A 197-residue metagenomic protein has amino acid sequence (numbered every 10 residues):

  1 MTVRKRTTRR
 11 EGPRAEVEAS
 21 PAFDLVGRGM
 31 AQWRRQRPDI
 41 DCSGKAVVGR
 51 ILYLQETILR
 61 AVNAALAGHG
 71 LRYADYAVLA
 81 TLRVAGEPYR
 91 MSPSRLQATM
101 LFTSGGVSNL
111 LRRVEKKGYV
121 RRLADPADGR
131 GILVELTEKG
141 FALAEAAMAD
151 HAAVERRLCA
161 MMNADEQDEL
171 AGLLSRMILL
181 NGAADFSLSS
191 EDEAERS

Functional and structural regions predicted by a protein language model:
M1-H69: N-terminal leader segment of winged-helix/HTH proteins
Q32, Q36, T57-A65, T99 (+6 more regions): Solvent-exposed, charged/polar functional surfaces in cytosolic regulatory/catalytic domains
C42, L52, E56, R60-T103 (+1 more regions): N-terminal helix-turn-helix DNA-binding core of bacterial DNA-binding proteins
K45-V48, L52, E56, L101 (+3 more regions): Short amphipathic alpha-helical segments with heptad-repeat character
P93, L111-R112: Short, hydrophobic-biased segments on the C-terminal half of alpha helices that form "recognition helices"
R112-G172: Charged, amphipathic alpha-helical coiled-coil/dimerization segments
D168-S197: Exposed, interaction-prone assembly regions rather than primary DNA-binding/catalytic cores
